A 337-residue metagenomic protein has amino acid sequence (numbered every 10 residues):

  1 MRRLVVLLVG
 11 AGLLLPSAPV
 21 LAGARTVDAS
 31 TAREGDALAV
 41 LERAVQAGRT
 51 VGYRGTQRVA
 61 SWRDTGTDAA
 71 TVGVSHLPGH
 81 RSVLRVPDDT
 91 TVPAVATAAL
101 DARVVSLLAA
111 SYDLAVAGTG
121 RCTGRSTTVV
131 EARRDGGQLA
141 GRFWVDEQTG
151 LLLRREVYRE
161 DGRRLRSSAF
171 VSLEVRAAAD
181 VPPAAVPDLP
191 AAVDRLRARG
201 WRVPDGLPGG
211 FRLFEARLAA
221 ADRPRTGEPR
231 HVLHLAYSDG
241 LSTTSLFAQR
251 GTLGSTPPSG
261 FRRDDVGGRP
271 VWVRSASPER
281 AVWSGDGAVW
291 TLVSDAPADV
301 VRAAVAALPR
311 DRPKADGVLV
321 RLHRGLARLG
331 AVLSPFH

Functional and structural regions predicted by a protein language model:
M1-R81, V105-A115, T119-G120, R269-T291 (+1 more regions): N-terminal leader/targeting segments and the immediate start of mature chains
V51-T56, G124-E131, L151-R154, E228-H234 (+1 more regions): Short, hydrophobic/aromatic-rich segments at coil-to-beta transitions
V51-Y53, A110, S126-T128, G141 (+5 more regions): Envelope-exposed proteins and targeting segments
T56-D64, S75-H76, L84-P87, R133-D135 (+3 more regions): A generic structural motif
T67-T71, G137-G141, L165-R166, R230-V232 (+1 more regions): Short, surface-exposed coil-to-beta transition loops
V72-S75, R85-L107, L189-A288, V293-A303 (+1 more regions): Short, solvent-exposed recognition patches
D89-G137, R142, E147: Short N-terminal edge-element motif at the start of the domain
R121, R125-P187, G251-S255, R263: Gly/Pro-enriched, hydrophobic low-complexity segments that function as extracytoplasmic propeptides/linkers
